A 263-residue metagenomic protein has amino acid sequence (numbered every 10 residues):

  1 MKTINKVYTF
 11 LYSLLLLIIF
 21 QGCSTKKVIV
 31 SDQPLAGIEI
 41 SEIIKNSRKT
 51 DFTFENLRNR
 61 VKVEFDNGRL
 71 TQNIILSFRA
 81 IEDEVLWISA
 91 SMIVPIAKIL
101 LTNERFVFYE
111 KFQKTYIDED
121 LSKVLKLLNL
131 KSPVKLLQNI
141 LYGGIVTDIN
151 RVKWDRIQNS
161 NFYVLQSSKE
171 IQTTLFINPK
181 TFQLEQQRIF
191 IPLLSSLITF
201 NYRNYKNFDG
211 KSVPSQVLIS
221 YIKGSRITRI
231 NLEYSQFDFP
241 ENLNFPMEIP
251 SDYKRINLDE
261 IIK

Functional and structural regions predicted by a protein language model:
K2-L11: Bacterial N-terminal signal peptides that target proteins for export
I19-G22: C-terminal motif of bacterial Sec signal peptides marking the signal peptidase cleavage site
K26-I29, D155-I262: Gly/Pro-enriched, hydrophobic low-complexity segments that function as extracytoplasmic propeptides/linkers
K27-R105: Start-of-domain marker
E64-D66, I93, F108-Y109, N207 (+1 more regions): Hydrophobic lipid-interacting interfaces of membrane-associated proteins
I74, E84-L86, P95, N150-V152 (+2 more regions): Residue-level marker for the onset of beta-strands and adjacent loop->beta junctions in well-ordered domains
V85-K135: An acidic-aromatic
L127-R156: C-terminal low-complexity, charged extensions that often adopt amphipathic alpha-helices
